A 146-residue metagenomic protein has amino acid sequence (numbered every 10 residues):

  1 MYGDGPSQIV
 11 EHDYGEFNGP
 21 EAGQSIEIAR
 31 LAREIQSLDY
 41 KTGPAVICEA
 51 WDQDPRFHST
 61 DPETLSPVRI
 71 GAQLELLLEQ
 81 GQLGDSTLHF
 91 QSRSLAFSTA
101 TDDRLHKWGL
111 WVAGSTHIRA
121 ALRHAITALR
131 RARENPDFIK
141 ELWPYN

Functional and structural regions predicted by a protein language model:
M1-N146: Phosphate- and other anionic-substrate recognition elements at nucleic-acid/protein interfaces
